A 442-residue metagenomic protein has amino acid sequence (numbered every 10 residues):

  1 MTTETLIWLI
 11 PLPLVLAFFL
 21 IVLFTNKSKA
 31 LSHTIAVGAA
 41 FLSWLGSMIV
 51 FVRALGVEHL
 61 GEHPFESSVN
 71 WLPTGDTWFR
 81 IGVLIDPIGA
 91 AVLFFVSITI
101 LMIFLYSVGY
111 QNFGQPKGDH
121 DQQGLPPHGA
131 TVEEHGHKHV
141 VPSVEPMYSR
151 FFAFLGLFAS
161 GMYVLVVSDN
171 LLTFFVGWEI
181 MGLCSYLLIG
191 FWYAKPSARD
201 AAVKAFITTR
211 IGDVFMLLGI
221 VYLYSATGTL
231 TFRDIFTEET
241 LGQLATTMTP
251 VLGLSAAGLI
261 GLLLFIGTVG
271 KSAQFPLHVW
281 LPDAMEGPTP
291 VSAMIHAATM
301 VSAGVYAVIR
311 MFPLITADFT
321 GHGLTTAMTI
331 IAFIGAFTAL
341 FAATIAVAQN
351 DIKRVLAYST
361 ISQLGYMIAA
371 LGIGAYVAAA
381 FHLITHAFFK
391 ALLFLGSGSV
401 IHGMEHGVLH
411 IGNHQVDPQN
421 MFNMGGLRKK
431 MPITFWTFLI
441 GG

Functional and structural regions predicted by a protein language model:
M1-G442: ...captures the hydrophobic TM-helix bundle architecture rather than a specific catalytic motif, and can also fire on
